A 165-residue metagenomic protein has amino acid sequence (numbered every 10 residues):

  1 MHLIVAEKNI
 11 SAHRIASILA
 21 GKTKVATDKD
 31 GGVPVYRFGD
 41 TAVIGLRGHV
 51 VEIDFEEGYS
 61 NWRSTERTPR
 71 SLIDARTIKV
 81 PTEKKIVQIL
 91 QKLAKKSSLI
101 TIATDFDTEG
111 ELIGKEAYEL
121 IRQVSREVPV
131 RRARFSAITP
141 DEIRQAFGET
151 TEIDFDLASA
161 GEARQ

Functional and structural regions predicted by a protein language model:
M1-Q165: Intrinsically disordered, low-complexity regulatory segments
